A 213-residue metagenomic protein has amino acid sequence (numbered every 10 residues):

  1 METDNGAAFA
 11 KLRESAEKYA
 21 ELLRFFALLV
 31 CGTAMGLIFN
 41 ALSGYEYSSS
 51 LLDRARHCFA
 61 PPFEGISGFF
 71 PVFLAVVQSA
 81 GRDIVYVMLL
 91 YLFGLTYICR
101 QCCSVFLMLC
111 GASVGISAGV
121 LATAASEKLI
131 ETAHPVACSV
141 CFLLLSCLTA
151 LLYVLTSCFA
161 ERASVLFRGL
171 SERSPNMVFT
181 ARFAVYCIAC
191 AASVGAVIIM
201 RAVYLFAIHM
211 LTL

Functional and structural regions predicted by a protein language model:
N5-L22, G65-F70, S171-T180: Cytosolic juxtamembrane amphipathic/interface segments immediately preceding and feeding into a transmembrane helix
S15-L51: N-terminal signal-anchor transmembrane alpha helix
S49-P71: Perimembrane loop-to-helix junctions flanking transmembrane segments
P71-R100: Individual transmembrane alpha-helix segments
Y91-G115, G169-Y186: Cytoplasmic juxtamembrane regions at transmembrane-helix boundaries
C103-V140, V185-Y204: Hydrophobic alpha-helical transmembrane segments of integral membrane proteins
V136-L155: Alpha-helical transmembrane segments
T149-L213: Terminal transmembrane helical module of multi-pass membrane proteins
